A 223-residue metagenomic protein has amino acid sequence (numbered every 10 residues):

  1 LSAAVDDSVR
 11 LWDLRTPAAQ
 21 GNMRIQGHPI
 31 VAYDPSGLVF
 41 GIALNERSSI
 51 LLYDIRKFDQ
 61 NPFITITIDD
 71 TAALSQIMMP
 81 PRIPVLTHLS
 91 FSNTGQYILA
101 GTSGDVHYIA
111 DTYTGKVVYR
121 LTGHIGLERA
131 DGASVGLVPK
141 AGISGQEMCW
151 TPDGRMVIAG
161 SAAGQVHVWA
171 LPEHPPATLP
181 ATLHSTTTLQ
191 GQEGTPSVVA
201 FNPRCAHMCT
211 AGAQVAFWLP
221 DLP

Functional and structural regions predicted by a protein language model:
L1-P223: WD40-repeat beta-propeller superdomains and closely related acidic/aromatic-rich repeat-like regions
